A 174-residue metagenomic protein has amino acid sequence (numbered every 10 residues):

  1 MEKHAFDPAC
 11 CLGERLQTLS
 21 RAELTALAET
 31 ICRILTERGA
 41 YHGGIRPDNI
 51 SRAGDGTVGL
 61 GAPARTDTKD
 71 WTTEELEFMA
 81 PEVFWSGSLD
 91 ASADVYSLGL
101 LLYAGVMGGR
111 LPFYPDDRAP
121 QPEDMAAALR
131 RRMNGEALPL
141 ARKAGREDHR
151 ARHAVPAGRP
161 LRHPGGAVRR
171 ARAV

Functional and structural regions predicted by a protein language model:
L35-R52: Catalytic-loop of the protein kinase fold
D70-E82: Conserved activation segment of eukaryotic-like protein kinases, specifically the C-terminal portion of the activation
V83-A91: Conserved end of the kinase activation segment
D94: Conserved catalytic-loop aspartate of Hanks-type protein kinases
E123-A141: Short proline-rich PxxP-based motifs
R142-H153: Conserved C-terminal C-lobe helix
R162-R172: Conserved C-terminal segment of Hanks-type protein kinase catalytic domains
